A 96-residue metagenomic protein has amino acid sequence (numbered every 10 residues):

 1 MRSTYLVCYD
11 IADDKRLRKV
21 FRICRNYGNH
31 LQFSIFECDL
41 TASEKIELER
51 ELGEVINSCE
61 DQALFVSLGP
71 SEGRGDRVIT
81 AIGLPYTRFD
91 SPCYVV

Functional and structural regions predicted by a protein language model:
M1-S43: Extended, hydrophobic alpha-helical segments
V20, F36, E49, P92-C93: Generic ordered-secondary-structure signal
R22-I23, E49-E54, T80-I82: Intrinsically disordered, low-complexity boundary segments flanking structured domains
I35-Q62, L68-G69: Short, intrinsically disordered low-complexity segments
V55-V96: C-terminal structural segments of small proteins and small subunits
